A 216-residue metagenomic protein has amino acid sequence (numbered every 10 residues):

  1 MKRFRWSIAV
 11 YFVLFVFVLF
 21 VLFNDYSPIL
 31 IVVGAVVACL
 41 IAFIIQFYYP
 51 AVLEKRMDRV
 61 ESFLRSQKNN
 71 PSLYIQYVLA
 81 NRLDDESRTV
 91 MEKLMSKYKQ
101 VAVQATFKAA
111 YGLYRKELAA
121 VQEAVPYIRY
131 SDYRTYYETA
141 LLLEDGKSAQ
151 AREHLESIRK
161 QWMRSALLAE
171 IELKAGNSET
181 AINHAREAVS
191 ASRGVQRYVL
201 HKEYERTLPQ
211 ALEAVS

Functional and structural regions predicted by a protein language model:
M1-E61: N-terminal alpha-helical membrane-insertion module
S7-L14, L168-S216: Long, ordered, amphipathic alpha-helical scaffolds
Y11, Y26, Y48-Y49, Y74-Y77 (+5 more regions): Sequence-level detector for tyrosine residue identity
A42-A109, Y114-V125: N-terminal topogenic membrane-targeting module
E54-S62, D85-S96, E117-I128, K147-Q161 (+2 more regions): Alpha-helical repeat scaffolds
N69, Q100-V101, Y130, R134 (+3 more regions): Short coil loop/turn residues that delineate tetratricopeptide repeat
L73-Y77, V103-Y111, Y133-L141, M163-K174 (+1 more regions): "A position-specific structural signal for the A-helix of alpha-solenoid helical repeats
